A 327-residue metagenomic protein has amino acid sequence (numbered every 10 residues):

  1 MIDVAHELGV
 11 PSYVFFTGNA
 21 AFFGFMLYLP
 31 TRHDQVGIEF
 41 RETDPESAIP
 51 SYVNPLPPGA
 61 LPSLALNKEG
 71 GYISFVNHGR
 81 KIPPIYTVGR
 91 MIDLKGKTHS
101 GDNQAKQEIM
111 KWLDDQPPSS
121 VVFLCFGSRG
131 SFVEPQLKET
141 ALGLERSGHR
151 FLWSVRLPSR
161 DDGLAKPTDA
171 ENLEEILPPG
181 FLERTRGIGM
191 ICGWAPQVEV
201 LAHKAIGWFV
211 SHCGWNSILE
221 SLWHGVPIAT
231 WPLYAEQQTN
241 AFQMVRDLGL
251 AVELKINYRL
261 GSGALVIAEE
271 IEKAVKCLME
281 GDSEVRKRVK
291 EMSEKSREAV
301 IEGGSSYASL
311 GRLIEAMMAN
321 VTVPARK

Functional and structural regions predicted by a protein language model:
M1-K204, W208, C213, L222-H224 (+1 more regions): Nucleotide-sugar-dependent glycosyltransferase catalytic domains
